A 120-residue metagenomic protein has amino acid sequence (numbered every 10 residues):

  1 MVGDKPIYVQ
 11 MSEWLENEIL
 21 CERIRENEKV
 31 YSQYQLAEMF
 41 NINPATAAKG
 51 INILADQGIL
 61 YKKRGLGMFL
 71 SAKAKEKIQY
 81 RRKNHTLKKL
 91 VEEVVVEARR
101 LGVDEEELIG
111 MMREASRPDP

Functional and structural regions predicted by a protein language model:
M1-V30, Y34-Q35, Q79, H85-P120: Extreme N-terminal segment that seeds HTH/winged-HTH DNA-binding domains in transcriptional regulators
V9, P44-A47, R64, V95: Hydrophobic alpha-helical segments
R23-I24, E28, D56-G65, F69-A72: Beta-hairpin "wing" of winged helix-turn-helix
K29-K62: N-terminal helix-turn-helix
N52-Q57, K73, E106-E107: Short alpha-helical linear motifs
L66-N84: Short, charge-rich, low-complexity interaction segments located in flexible loops at or near secondary-structure
